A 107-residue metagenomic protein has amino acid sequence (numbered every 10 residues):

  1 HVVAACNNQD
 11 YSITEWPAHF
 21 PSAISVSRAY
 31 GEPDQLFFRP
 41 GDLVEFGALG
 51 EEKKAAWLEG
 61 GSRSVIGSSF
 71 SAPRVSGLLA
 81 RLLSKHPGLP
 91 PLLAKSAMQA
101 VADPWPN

Functional and structural regions predicted by a protein language model:
H1-F20, V65-S71, D103-P106: Substrate-binding/access-modulating region of protease and related hydrolase catalytic domains
V2-V3, K53, R74, A94-K95: Generic low-polarity alpha-helical segments
C6, R28-A29, W57, L93-K95: Short loop/turn and capping residues at structural boundaries
Y11-S12, P33-D34, M98: Short secondary-structure capping/turn micro-motifs that flank functional sites
E15-S84, G88: Extracellular S/T/G-rich loop segment that most often corresponds to the catalytic His/Ser-adjacent loop
S84-N107: C-terminal subdomain of the subtilisin-like protease fold in secreted/lumenal serine endopeptidases
